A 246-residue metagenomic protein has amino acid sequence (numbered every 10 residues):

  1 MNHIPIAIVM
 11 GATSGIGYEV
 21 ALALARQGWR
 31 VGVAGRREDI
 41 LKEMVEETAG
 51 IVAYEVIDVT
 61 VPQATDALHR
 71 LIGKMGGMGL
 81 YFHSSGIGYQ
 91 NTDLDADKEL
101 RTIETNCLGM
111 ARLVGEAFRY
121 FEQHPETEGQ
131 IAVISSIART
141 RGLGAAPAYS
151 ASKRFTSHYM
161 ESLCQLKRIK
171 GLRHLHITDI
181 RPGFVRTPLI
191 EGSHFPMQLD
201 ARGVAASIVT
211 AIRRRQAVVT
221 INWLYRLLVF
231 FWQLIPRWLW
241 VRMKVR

Functional and structural regions predicted by a protein language model:
T13-S14: Conserved glycine-rich cofactor-binding loop
T48-Q63: Rossmann-fold cofactor-recognition segment
F82-Q90: Conserved NAD(P)H cofactor-binding loop of Rossmann-fold oxidoreductase domains
N91-E104: Short alpha-helical oligomerization interface
V114, S152: Active-site helix of classical SDR
S136: Residue(s) in the substrate-gating loop at a strand-loop-helix junction that position the organic substrate next
D179, E191-V229: C-terminal helical subdomain
